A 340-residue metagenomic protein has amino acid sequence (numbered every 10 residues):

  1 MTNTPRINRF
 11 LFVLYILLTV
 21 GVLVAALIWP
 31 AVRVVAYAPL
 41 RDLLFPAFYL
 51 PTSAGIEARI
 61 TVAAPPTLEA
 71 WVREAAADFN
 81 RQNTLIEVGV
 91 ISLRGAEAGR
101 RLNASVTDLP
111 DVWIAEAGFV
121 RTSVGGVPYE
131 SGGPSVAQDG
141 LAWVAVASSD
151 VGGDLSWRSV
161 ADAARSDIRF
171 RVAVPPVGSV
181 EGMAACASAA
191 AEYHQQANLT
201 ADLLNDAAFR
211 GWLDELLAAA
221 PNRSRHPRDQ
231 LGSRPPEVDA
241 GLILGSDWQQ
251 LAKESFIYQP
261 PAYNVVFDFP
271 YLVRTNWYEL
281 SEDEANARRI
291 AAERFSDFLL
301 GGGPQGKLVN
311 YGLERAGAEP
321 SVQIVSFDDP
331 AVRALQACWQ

Functional and structural regions predicted by a protein language model:
P5-R41, S53-I56, N276-Q340: Extracellular/periplasmic juxtamembrane helices and adjacent flexible linkers that interface with membrane partners
I7-I28, R33-G178: N-terminal segment of the mature folded domain
A63-P65, V146, A164-N205, L213-L217: Short beta-strand->loop
L68-A75, R94, A98, W113-S123 (+8 more regions): Stable alpha-helical elements in mature extracytoplasmic
I86-L93, S131-G132, T200-L204, K307-G317: Surface-exposed patches in mature extracellular/periplasmic domains of secreted proteins
G133-A142, A207-L216, A252-E284, R288-I290: Periplasmic-binding protein-like
S148-L155, A191-L199, W277-A292: Short helix-loop capping/hinge motifs at secondary-structure junctions, enriched in acidic/polar residues
A191-P260: Ligand-binding pocket segment of bilobal, Venus flytrap-like solute-binding proteins
